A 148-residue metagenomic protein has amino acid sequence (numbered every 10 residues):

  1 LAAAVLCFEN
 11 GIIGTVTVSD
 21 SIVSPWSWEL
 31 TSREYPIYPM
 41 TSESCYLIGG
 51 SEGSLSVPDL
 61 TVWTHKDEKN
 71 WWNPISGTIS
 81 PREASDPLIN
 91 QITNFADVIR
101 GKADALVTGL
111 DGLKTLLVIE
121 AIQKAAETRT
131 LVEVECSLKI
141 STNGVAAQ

Functional and structural regions predicted by a protein language model:
L6-N90: NAD(P)-dinucleotide binding in Rossmann-like oxidoreductases
E9, V57-P58, N94-Q148: C-terminal helix-rich "cap/oligomerization" subdomain common to oxidoreductases
